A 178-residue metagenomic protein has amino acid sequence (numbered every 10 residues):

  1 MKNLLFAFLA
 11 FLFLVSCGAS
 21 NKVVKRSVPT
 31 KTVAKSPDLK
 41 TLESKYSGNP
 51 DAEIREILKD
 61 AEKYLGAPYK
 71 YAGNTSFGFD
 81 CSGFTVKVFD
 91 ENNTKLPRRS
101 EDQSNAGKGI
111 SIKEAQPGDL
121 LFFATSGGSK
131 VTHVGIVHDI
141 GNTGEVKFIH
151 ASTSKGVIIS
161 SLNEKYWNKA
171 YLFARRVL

Functional and structural regions predicted by a protein language model:
K2-F8: Sec-dependent signal peptide recognition, specifically the positively charged N-region followed immediately by
F11, V15-T41: Bacterial Sec signal peptide processing site at the extreme N-terminus
G18-T30, Y46, V137-L178: Aromatic- and glycine-rich peptidoglycan recognition patches
A34-F77: Post-signal-peptide N-terminal segment of Sec-exported extracytoplasmic proteins
I54-E62, S82-V86, A115, Y171: Extracytoplasmic/secreted envelope proteins and their assembly/folding machinery, especially bacterial periplasmic
A67-P117: Catalytic cysteine-centered active-site loop
G128-V134: Short, Lys/Arg- and Gly-enriched loop/turn segments at beta-strand edges
